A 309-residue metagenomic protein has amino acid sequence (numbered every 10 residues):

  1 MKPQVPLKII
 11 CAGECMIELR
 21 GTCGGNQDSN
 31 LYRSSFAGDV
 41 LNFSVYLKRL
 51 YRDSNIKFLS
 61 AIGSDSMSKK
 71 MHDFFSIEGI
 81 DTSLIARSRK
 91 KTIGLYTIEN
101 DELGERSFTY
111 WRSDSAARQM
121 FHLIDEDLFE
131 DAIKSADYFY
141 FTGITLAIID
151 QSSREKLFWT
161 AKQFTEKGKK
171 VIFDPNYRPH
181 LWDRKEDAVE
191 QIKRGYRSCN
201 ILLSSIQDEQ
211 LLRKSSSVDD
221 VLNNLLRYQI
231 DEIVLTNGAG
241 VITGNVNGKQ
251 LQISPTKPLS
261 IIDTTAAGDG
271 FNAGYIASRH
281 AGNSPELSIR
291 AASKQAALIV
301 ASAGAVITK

Functional and structural regions predicted by a protein language model:
M1-I10, K162-Q163, K214, V218-K309: Conserved phosphate-binding/catalytic region of the ribokinase-like
M1-I80: Glycine-rich phosphate/adenosyl-contacting loop at the front of the ribokinase-like
K8, D137-Y138, I201, E232: Structural motif
G13-C15, I144, P175, G270: Active-site metal-binding loops of divalent metal-dependent hydrolases
L47, S205, G268: Short, conserved phosphate/pyrophosphate- and ester-handling motifs at nucleotide-, phospho-/glycolipid
N55-G143: Conserved N-terminal subdomain of the carbohydrate kinase-like
D131-A132, R194-G195, L226: Structural alpha-helical scaffold elements that stabilize or flank donor/cofactor-binding regions in carbohydrate
Y138, I144-N223, V241: Conserved beta-alpha-beta core of the PfkB/ribokinase-like small-molecule kinase fold
